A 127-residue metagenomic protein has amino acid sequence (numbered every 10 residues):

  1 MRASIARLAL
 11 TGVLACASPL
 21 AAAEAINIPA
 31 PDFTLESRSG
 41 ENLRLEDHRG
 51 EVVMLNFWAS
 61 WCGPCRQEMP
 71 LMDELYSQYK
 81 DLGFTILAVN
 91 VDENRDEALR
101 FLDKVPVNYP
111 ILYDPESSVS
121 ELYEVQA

Functional and structural regions predicted by a protein language model:
M1-A3: N-terminal secretory signal peptides that target proteins for export/translocation
A6-R7, G12-D32, R100: N-proximal helix/coil linker or "cap" segments that precede and/or mark the start of modular domains
N27, D32-V53, Y76-Y79: A short beta-strand-turn-helix
H48-E51, D81, V107-N108, V125-Q126: Active-site acidic short loop of glycosyltransferases
M54-L55, I86: Hydrophobic beta-strand anchors of alpha/beta hydrolase catalytic cores
F57-E74: Conserved redox-active cysteine motifs that mediate thiol-disulfide chemistry, especially di-cysteine Cys-X(1-2)-Cys
G83-R95, V107-E116: Thiol-based oxidoreductase modules, predominantly thioredoxin-like and allied folds used for disulfide exchange
R100-N108, D114-A127: Thiol/disulfide oxidoreductase modules built on the thioredoxin-like
